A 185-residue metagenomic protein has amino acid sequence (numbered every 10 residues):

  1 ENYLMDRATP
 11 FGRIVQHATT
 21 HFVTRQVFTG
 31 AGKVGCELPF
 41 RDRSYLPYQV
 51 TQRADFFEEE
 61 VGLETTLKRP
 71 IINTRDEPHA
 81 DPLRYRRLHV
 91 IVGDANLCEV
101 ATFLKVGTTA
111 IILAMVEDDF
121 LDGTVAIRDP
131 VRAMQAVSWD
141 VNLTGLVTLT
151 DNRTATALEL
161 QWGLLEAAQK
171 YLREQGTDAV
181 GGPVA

Functional and structural regions predicted by a protein language model:
N2-T156: Loop-rich catalytic cores of soluble enzymes, especially ATP-dependent carboxylate-amine ligases and other
D140-A185: Sequence termini and other peripheral, non-core segments
